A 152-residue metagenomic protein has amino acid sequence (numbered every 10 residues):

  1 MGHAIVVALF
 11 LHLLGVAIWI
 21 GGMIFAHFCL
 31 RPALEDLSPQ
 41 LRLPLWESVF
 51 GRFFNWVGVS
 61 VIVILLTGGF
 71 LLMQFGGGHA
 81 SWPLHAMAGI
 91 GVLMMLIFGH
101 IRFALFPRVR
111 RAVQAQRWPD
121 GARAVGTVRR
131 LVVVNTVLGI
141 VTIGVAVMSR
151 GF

Functional and structural regions predicted by a protein language model:
M1-F152: Polytopic transmembrane helical bundles with strong interfacial aromatic enrichment
